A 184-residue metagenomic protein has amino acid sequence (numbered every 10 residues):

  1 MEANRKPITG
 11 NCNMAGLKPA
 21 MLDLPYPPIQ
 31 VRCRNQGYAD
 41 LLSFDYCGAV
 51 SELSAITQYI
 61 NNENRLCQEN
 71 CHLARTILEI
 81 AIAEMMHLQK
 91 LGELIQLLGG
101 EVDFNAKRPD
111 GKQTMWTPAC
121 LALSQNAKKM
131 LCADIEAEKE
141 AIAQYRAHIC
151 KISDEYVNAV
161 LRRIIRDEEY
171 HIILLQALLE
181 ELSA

Functional and structural regions predicted by a protein language model:
E2-A184: Non-heme di-metal
